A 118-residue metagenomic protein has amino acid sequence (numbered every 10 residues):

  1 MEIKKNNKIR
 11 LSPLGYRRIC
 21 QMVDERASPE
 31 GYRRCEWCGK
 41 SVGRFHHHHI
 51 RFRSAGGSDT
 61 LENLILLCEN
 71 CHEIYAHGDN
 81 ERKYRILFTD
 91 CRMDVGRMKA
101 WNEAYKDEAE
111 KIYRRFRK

Functional and structural regions predicted by a protein language model:
M1-R44, K83-K118: A boundary/linker detector
R34-L66, D79-Y84: Histidine-centered nuclease catalytic patch
R51, H72-E73: Short Gly/Pro-enriched loop/turn and capping motifs at secondary-structure junctions
L67-C71: Zinc-coordinating Cys/His ligand positions in small cysteine/histidine-rich zinc-finger domains
A76: Active-site hotspot residues in diverse enzymes, especially metal/ion-binding acidic/histidine motifs
